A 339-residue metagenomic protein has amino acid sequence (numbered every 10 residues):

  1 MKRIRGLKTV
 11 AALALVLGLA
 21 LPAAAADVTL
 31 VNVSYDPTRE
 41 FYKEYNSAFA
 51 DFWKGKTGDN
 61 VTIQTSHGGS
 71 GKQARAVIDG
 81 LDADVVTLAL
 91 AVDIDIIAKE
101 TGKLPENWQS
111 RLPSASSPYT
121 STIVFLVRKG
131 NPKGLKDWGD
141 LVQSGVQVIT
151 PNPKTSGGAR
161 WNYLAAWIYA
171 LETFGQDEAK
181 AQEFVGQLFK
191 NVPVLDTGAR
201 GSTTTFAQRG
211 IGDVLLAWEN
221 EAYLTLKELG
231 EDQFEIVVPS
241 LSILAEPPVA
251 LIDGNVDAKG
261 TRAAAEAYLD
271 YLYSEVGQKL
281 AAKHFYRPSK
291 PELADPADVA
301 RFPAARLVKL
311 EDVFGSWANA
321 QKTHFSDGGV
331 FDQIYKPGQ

Functional and structural regions predicted by a protein language model:
M1-A11: Bacterial N-terminal signal peptides that target proteins for export
V10-P22: Bacterial N-terminal signal peptides
A26-T155, D298-V299, Y335-K336: N-terminal segment of the mature folded domain
V33-Y35, V127-K129, Q147-F174, F189-V192 (+1 more regions): Short beta-strand->loop
S117-T122, Q182-F189, D196-T197, L229-R262 (+1 more regions): Periplasmic-binding protein-like
G130-K136, T155, I168-Q176, N255-A263: Short helix-loop capping/hinge motifs at secondary-structure junctions, enriched in acidic/polar residues
T173-S240: Ligand-binding pocket segment of bilobal, Venus flytrap-like solute-binding proteins
V256-Q339: Extracellular/periplasmic juxtamembrane helices and adjacent flexible linkers that interface with membrane partners
